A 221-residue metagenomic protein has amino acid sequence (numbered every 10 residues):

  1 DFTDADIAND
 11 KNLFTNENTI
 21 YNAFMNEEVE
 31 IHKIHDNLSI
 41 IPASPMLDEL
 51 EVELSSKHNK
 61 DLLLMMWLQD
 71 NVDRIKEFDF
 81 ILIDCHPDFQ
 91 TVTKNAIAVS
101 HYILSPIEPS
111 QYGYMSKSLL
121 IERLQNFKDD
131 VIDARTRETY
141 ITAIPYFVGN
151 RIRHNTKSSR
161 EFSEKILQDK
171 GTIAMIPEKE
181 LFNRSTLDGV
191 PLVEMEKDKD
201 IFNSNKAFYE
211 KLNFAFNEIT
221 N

Functional and structural regions predicted by a protein language model:
D1-N221: P-loop NTP-binding core
